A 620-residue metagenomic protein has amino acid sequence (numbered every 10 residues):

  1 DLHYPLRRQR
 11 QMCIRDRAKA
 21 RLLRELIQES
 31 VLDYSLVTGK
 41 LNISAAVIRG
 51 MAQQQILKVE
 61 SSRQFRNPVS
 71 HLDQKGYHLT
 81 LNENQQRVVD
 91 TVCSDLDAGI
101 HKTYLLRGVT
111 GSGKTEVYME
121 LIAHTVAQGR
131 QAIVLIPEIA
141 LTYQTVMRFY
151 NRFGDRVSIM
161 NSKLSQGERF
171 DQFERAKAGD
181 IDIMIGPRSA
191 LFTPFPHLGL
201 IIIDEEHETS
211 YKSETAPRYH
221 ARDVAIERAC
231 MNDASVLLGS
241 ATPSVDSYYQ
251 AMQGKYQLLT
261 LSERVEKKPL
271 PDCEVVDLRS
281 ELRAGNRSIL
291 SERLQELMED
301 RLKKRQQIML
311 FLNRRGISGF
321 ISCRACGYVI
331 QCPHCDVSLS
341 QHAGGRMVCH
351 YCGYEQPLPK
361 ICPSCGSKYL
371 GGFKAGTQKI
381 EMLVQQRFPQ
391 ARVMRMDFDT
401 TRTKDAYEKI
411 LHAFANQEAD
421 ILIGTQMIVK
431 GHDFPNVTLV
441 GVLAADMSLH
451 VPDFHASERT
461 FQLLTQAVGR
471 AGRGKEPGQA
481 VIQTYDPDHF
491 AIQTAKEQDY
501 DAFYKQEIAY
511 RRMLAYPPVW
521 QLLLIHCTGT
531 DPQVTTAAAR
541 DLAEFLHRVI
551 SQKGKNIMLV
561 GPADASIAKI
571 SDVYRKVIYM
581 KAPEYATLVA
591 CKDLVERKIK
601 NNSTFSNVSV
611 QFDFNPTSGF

Functional and structural regions predicted by a protein language model:
D1-R10, I14: Single conserved hydrophobic/aromatic residue that forms the stacking wall/gate of nucleotide- or nucleobase-binding
K19-L26, V89-D90: Hydrophobic residues on short alpha-helical segments
L22, Q28-K40: Short acidic, hydrophobic short linear motifs in intrinsically disordered regions
S30, Q55, Q426: Glycine-centered, phosphate/nucleic-acid-interacting loop/turn motifs that mediate DNA/RNA or nucleotide
G39-Q53: Short amphipathic alpha-helical interaction segments
A52-Q64: A short, conserved structural fragment
D73-N82, Q86-D90, G99-T536, R548 (+4 more regions): Inter-lobe coupling/hinge segments of SF2-like helicase ATPases
M394, V549-A565, S606-F614: Short beta-strand elements
